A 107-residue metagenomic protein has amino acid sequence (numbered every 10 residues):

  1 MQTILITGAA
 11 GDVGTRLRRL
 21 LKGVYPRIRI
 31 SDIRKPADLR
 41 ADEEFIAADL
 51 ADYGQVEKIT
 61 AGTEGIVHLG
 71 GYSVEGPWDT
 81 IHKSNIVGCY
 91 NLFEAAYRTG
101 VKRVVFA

Functional and structural regions predicted by a protein language model:
Q2-V24: N-terminal Rossmann NAD(P)H-binding glycine-rich loop of SDR-like oxidoreductase domains
T3, P26-R27, K102-R103: Residues at the starts of beta-strands that form the adenosine-phosphate
T7, S31, I66-G70, V104-A107: SDR active-site strand-loop-helix element
V24-A37: Conserved glycine-rich Rossmann-like NAD(P)H-binding loop of the short-chain dehydrogenase/reductase
R40-D52: Rossmann-fold cofactor-recognition segment
L50-S84, A95: NAD(P)H-binding glycine-rich loop region in Rossmannoid oxidoreductase-like domains and their noncatalytic homologs
N91-A107: Conserved Rossmann-fold NAD(P)-dependent oxidoreductase catalytic core, especially the SDR/UDP-sugar
